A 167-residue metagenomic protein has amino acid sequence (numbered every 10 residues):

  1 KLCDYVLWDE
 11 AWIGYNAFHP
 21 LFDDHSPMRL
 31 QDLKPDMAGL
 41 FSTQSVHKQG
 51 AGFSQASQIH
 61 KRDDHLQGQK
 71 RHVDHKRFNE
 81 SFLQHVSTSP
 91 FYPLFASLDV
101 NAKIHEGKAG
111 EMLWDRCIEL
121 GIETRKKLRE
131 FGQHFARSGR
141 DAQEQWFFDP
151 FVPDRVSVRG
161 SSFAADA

Functional and structural regions predicted by a protein language model:
K1-A136, V152: Conserved PLP-enzyme active-site core in the AAT-like
E123-A167: Hard-cation-handling environments
